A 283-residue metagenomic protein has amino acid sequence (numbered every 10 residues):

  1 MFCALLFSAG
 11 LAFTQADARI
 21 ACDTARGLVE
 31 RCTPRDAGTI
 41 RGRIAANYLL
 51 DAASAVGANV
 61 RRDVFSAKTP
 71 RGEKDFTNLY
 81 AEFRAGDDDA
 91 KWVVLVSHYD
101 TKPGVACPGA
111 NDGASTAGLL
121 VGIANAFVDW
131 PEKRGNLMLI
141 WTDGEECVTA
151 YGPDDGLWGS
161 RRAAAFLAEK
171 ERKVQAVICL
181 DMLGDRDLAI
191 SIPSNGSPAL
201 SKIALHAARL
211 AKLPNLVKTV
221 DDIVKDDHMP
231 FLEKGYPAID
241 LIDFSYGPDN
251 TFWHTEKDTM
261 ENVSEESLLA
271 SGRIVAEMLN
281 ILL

Functional and structural regions predicted by a protein language model:
F2-G10: Bacterial N-terminal signal peptides
F13-I20, P34-A45, E73, P108-L119 (+6 more regions): Extracytoplasmic/periplasmic, Sec-exported soluble proteins
I20-A21, G72-D75, A85-D89, P131-R134 (+2 more regions): Extracellular/periplasmic catalytic domains that process cell-envelope and extracellular macromolecules
I20-G27, I40, I44-V60, S115-G118 (+8 more regions): Extracytoplasmic/secreted proteins, especially bacterial periplasmic and envelope-associated proteins
R26-G86: A non-catalytic alpha/beta surface segment that caps or lines the substrate-entry region of metallo-dependent hydrolase
P34-A37, R62, A176, D185-L283: Active-site-adjacent substrate-binding region of metalloamidase/peptidase-like peptide-processing proteins
R62, Y80, W92-V96, M138-W141 (+2 more regions): Structural recognition of the beta-strand scaffold that forms the well-ordered cores of secreted hydrolase catalytic
P103-A207, A211-N215, V220-I223, H228: Acidic/histidine-rich catalytic neighborhood of metal-dependent amide-processing enzymes
